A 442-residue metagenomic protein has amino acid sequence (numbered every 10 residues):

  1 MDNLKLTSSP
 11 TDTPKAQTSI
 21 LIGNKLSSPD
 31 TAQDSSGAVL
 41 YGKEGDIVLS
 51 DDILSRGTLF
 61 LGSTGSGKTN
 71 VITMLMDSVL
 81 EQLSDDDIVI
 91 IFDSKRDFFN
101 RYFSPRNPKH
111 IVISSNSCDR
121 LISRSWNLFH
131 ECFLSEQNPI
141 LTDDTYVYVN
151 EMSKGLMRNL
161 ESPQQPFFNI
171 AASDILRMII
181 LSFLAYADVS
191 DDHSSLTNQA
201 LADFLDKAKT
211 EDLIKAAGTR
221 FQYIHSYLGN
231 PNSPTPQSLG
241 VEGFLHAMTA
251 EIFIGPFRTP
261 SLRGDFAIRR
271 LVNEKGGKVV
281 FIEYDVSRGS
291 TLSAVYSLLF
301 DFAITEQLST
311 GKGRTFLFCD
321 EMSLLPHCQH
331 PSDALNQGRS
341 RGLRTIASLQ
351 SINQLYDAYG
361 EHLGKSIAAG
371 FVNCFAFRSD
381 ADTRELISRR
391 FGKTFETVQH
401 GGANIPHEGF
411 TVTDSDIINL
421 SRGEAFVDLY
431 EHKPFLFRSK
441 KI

Functional and structural regions predicted by a protein language model:
N3-K5, S9-P10, K25-D34, A38-G45 (+4 more regions): P-loop NTPase motor domains
Q17-K25: N-terminal entry segment of cytoskeletal motor ATPase domains
L335-E431: Conserved ATP-driven motor cores of ASCE-family P-loop NTPases powering translocation/secretion/packaging/pilus
